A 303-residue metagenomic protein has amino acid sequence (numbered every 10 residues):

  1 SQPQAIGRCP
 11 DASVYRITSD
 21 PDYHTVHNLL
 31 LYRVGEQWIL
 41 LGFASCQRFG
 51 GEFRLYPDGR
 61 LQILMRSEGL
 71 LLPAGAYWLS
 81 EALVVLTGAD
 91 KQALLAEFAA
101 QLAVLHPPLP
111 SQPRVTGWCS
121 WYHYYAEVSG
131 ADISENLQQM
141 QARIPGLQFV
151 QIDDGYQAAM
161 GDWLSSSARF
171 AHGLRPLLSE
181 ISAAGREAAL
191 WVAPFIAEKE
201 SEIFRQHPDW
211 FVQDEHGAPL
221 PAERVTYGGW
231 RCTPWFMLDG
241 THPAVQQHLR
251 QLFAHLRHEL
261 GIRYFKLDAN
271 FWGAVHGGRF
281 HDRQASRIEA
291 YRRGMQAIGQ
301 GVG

Functional and structural regions predicted by a protein language model:
S1-E97: N-terminal accessory beta-strand-rich subdomains and adjacent acidic, glycine-rich linkers that precede catalytic cores
T25-V26, L64-R66, S134-N136, G173-L177: Short alpha-helical segments and helix-capping/turn motifs at coil-helix boundaries
L30-V34, I39, Q47, G69 (+5 more regions): Hydrophobic, Leu/Ile/Phe/Ala-enriched alpha-helical segments that form helix-helix packing faces
G35, P73-A74, L79, Q112 (+2 more regions): Short, well-ordered loop/turn elements at secondary-structure boundaries
E68-L70, S80, D90-L109, W118-E127 (+4 more regions): N-terminal/domain-start segments enriched in small and hydrophobic, helix-friendly residues, covering either
T87, A126, G299, G303: Hydrophobic/aromatic-lined pockets within catalytic cores
L95-F149, D153-A158: An acidic-aromatic substrate-binding cleft motif
F149-G303: Aromatic- and carboxylate-enriched substrate-binding clefts and catalytic-loop regions of carbohydrate-active enzymes
